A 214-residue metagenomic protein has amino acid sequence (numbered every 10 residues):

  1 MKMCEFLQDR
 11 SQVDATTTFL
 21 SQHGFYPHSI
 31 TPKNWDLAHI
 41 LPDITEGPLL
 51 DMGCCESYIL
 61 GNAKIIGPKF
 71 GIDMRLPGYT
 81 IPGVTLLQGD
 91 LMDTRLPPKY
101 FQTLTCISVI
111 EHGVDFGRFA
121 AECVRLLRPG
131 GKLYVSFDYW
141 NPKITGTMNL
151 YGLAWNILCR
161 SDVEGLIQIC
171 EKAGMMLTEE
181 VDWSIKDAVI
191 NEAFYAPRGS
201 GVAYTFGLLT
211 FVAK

Functional and structural regions predicted by a protein language model:
M1-D43: Class I SAM-dependent methyltransferase Rossmann-like catalytic core, especially the SAM/SAH-binding loop
L37, E56-G61, G78-T80, R95 (+3 more regions): Short catalytic/ligand-binding loop motif for oxyanion handling, primarily in non-cytosolic enzymes, centered on
L41-E46, T94-R95: Glycine-rich helix-loop-beta junction characteristic of Rossmann-like nucleotide cofactor-binding loops
L49, L104, V109: Receiver (REC) domain switch-region micro-motif
L50-D93: Class I SAM-dependent methyltransferase SAM/SAH-binding core
M92-L104: A short acidic, Gly/Pro-enriched loop at the edge of an enzyme's catalytic core that lines a small-molecule cofactor
T105, V114-V124, R128-K214: S-adenosyl-L-methionine-dependent methyltransferase catalytic module, highlighting the catalytic core
